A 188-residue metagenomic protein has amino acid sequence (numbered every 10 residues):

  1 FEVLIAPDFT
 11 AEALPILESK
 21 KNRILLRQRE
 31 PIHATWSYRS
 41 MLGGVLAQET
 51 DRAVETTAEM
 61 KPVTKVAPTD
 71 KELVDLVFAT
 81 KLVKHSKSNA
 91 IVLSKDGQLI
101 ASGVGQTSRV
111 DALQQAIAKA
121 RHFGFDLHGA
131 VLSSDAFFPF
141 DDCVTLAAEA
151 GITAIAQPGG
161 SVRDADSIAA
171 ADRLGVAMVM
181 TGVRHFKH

Functional and structural regions predicted by a protein language model:
F1-H188: ATP-dependent carboxylate/acyl-activation modules
